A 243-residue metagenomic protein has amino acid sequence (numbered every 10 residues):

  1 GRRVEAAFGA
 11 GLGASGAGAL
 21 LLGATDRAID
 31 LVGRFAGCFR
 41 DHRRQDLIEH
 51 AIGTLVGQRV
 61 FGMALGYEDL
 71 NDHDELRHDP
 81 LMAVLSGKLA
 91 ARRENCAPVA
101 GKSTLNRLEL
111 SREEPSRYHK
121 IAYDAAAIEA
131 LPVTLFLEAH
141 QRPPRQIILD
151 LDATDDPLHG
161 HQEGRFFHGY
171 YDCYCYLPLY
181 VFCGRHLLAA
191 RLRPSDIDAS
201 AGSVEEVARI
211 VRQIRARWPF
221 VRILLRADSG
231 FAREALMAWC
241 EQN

Functional and structural regions predicted by a protein language model:
G1-D198, S203-R217: Dynamic "connector" segments at or just before major functional cores
D152, V221-A232: Acidic/histidine-rich, metal-coordinating catalytic segments
L158, A232-E234: Conserved protein kinase catalytic core
M237-N243: Short, surface-exposed basic-aromatic patches at helix termini and helix-loop junctions that form
